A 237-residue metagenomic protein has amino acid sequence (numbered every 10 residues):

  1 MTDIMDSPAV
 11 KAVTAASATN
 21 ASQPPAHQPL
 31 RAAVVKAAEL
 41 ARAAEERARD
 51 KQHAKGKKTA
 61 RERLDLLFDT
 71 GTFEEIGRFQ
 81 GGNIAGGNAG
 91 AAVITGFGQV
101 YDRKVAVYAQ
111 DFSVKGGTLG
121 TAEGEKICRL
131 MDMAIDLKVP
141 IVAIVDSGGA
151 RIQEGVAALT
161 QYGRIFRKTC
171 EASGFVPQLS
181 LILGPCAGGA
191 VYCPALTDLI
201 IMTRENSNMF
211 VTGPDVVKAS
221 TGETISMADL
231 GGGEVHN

Functional and structural regions predicted by a protein language model:
M1-V105, D111-G116: Intrinsically disordered, low-complexity segments enriched in small/flexible residues
I4, V145-H236: Conserved catalytic cores of soluble enzyme domains, especially glycine-rich substrate-binding beta-alpha loops
G71, A85-G86, A122, A157-T160 (+1 more regions): Thiamine diphosphate
G90-I94, K126-R129, C186: Short alpha-helical segments and helix-capping/turn motifs at coil-helix boundaries
A91-T95, K104, V139-P140, F166 (+1 more regions): Short glycine-rich loop/turn motifs
F97-D111, K126-I152: A structural preference for short, pocket-lining loop segments at secondary-structure junctions
A106, L119-E123, I144, Q161-R164: Glycine-rich phosphate- or other oxyanion-binding loops that anchor nucleotides, phosphorylated ligands
G117-G120, L137: Periplasmic/cell-envelope proteins involved in peptidoglycan metabolism and beta-lactam response
